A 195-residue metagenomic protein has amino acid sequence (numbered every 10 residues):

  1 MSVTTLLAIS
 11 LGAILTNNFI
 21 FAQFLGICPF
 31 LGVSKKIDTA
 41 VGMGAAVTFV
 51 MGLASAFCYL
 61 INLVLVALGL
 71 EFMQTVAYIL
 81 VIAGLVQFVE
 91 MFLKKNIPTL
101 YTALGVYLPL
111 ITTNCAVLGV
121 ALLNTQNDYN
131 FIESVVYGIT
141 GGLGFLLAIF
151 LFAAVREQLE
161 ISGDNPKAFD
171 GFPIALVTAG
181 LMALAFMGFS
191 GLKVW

Functional and structural regions predicted by a protein language model:
M1-L7, L60-M73, L122-V135, G191-W195: Helix-coil boundary and interhelical linker segments in multi-pass alpha-helical membrane proteins
L6-F21, G69-G84, V136-A148: Structural signature of hydrophobic alpha-helical transmembrane segments
A8-I9, T16, V47, G52 (+4 more regions): Hydrophobic core segments of alpha-helical transmembrane domains in multi-pass membrane transport and ion-translocation
F24-G32, M91-K95, Y107-L110, C115-D128: Generic transmembrane alpha-helix signature in multi-pass membrane proteins, especially transporters/channels
L25-T39, V86-L100, F152-G163: C-terminal ends of transmembrane helices
D38-F49, M73-Y78, L100-T112, K167-P173: Cytoplasmic-side transmembrane-helix entry/capping segments in multi-pass membrane proteins
L60-G105: Ordered, amphipathic secondary-structure segments that act as subunit-interaction surfaces in large macromolecular
E157-L176: Interfacial loop-to-transmembrane junctions
